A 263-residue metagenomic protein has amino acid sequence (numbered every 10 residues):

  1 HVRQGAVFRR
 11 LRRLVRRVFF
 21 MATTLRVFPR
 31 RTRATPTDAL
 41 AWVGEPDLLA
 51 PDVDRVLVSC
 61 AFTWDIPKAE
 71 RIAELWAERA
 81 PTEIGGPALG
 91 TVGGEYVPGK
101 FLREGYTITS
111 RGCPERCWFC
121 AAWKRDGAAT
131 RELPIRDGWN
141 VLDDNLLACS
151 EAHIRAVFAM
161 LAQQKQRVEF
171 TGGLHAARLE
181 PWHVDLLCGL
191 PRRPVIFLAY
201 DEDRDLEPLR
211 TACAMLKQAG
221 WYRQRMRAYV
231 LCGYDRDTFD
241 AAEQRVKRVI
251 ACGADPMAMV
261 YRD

Functional and structural regions predicted by a protein language model:
H1, G5, R10, R16-R30 (+3 more regions): N-terminal pre-triad scaffold of radical SAM enzymes
H1-A80, G90: A short, structured N-terminal alpha-helical element that caps or precedes a catalytic domain
R26, L57-T63, A121-M215, R223-D235 (+1 more regions): Core AdoMet radical
A77, A162, K217, I250: Anion (oxyanion) recognition and catalysis
A77-G99: Ser/Thr/Gly-rich flexible loops in soluble cytosolic domains mediating phosphotransfer, phosphorylation
G86-T91, L231-D235, V260-D263: Short beta-alpha junction loops
R236-I250: Catalytic cores of alpha/beta
A241-E243, A254-D263: C-terminal accessory extensions appended to soluble enzyme cores
